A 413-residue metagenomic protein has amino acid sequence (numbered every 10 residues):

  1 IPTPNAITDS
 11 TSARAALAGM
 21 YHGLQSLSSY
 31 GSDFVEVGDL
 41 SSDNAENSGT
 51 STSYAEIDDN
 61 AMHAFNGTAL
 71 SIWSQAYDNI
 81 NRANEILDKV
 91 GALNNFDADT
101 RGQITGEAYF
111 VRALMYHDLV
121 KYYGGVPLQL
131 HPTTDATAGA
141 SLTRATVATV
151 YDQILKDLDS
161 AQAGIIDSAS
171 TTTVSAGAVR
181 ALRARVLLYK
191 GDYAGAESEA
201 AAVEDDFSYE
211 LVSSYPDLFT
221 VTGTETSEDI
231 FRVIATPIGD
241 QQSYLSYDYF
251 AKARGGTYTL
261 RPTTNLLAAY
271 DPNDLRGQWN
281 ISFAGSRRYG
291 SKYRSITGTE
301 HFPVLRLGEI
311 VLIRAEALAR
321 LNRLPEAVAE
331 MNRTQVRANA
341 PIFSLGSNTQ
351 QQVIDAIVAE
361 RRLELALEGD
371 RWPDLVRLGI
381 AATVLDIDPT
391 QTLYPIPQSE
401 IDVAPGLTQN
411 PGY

Functional and structural regions predicted by a protein language model:
I1-G38, A404-Y413: Acidic, glycine-rich segments characteristic of secretory precursors and extracytoplasmic regions
L17, I80-A83, H117, Y151 (+4 more regions): Inward-facing hydrophobic residues that define packing positions of alpha-helical scaffold repeats
S41-A45, S51-A55, E197-L307, E364 (+3 more regions): Hydrophobic-face positions in mid-chain alpha helices that act as interaction patches
T52-Y123, S160-A169, G298-L305, L321 (+1 more regions): Conserved, well-structured interaction surfaces
G125, L155-D159, I165, A176-Y215 (+1 more regions): Aromatic-residue-lined binding/catalytic grooves and analogous aromatic/hydrophobic interfacial grooves in multimeric
